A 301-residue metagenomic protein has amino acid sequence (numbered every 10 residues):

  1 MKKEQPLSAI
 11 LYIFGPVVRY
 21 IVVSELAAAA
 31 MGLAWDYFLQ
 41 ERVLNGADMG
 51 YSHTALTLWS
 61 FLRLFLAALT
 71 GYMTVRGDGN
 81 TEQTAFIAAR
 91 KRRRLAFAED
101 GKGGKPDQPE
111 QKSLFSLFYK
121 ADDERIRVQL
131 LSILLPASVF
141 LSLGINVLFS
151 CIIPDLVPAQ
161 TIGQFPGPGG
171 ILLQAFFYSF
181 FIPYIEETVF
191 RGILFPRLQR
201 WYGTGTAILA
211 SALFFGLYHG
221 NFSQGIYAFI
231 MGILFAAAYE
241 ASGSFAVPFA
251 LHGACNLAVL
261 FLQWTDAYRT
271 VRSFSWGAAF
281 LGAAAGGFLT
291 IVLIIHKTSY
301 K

Functional and structural regions predicted by a protein language model:
S8-I13, R42-L58, P166, Y268-G277: Membrane-interface segments at the starts/ends of alpha-helical transmembrane spans
I10, F14-V18, T57, V128-P136 (+5 more regions): Hydrophobic alpha-helical transmembrane segments
R19-I87: Alpha-helical transmembrane segments in multi-pass membrane proteins
I21, E25-L26, A30-L33, A212 (+1 more regions): Functionally important transmembrane alpha-helices
E25, A29, R63-M73, L135-V147 (+1 more regions): Hydrophobic core of alpha-helical transmembrane segments in multi-pass integral membrane proteins
W35-T54, I87-I182, F195-P196, R200: Juxtamembrane helix-loop-helix connectors linking adjacent transmembrane helices in multi-pass membrane enzymes
I185-A210, A237-S244: Membrane-interface helix/loop boundary segments of multi-pass membrane proteins
T204-H219, G253: Small-polar-interrupted transmembrane alpha-helices in polytopic inner-membrane proteins
